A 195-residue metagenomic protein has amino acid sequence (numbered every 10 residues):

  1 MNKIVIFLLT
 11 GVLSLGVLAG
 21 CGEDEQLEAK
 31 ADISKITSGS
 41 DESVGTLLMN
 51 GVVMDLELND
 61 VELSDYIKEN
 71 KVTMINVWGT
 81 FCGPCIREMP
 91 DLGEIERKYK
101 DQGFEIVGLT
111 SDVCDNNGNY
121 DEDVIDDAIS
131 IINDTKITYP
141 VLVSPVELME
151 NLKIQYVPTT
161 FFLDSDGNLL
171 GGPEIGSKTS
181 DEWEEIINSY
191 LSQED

Functional and structural regions predicted by a protein language model:
M1-V52, S192-D195: N-terminal targeting signals for export/organelle localization
G51-T73, R97: A short beta-strand-turn-helix
K71-T73, W78-F81, V113, Y156: Short pre-active-site segment immediately N-terminal to redox-active cysteine/selenocysteine motifs in thiol-based
M74-I75, I106, T160: Hydrophobic beta-strand anchors of alpha/beta hydrolase catalytic cores
V77-E94: Conserved redox-active cysteine motifs that mediate thiol-disulfide chemistry, especially di-cysteine Cys-X(1-2)-Cys
V113-I125: Short, flexible/disordered intra-domain loops and linkers
E122-L163, E174: Short, internal strand/loop/helix patches that form the active-site neighborhood or redox-interaction surface
D164-D195: Thiol-/selenol-based redox modules, centered on thioredoxin-like and closely related oxidoreductase domains
